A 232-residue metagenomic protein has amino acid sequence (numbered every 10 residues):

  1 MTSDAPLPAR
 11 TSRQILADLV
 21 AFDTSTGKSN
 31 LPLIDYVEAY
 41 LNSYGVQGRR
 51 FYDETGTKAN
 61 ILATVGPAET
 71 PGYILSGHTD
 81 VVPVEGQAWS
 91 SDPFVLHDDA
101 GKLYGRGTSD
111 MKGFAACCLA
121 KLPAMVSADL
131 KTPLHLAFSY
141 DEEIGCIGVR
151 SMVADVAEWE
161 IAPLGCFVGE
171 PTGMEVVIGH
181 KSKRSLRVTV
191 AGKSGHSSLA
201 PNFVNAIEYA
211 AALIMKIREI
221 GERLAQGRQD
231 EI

Functional and structural regions predicted by a protein language model:
T2-T108, M125-L130: Acidic/His- and Gly-rich active-site-bordering loop/insert found across diverse amide/peptide-bond hydrolases
N30-L33, F114, G148-V149, N202: Residues at alpha-helix caps and immediate loop-helix transition turns in enzyme cores, especially N- and C-cap
G77-T79, A100, Y140, G169-T172 (+1 more regions): Fold-independent oxyanion-binding glycine-rich loops and adjacent beta-strand/coil segments at enzyme active sites
L96, D141-E142, G227: Acyl-CoA/ACP chain-elongation machinery
L103-A116, E143, V204-I207: Short, conserved micro-motifs enriched in small and acidic residues
M111-S185: Acidic/histidine-rich catalytic neighborhood of metal-dependent amide-processing enzymes
R150, V156-I232: Midchain, well-structured core segments that form catalytic/ion-binding scaffolds
